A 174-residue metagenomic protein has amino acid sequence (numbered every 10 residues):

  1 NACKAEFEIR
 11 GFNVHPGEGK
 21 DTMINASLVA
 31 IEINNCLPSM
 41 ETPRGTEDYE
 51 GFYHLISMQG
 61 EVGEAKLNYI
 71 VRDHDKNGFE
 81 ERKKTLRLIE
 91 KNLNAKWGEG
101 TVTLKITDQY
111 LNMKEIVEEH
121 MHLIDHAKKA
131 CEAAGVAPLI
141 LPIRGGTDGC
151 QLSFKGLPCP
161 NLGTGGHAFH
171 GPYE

Functional and structural regions predicted by a protein language model:
N1-R87, K91, Q109: Midchain, well-structured core segments that form catalytic/ion-binding scaffolds
F7, A127, Q151-L152: Structural element of the ATP-grasp superfamily
E8-V14, A134, G166-F169: Glycine/charged-rich beta-loop-alpha catalytic/anionic-binding loops adjacent to active sites
G63, P138-E174: Zn-dependent metallopeptidase/amidohydrolase metal-coordination segment
R72-H74, L111-N112, A168-E174: Short beta-alpha connecting loops at secondary-structure transitions that line or flank enzyme active sites
A95-D108: Conserved short beta-strand edge segments in small beta-sheet-based binding/regulatory domains
N112-A130, K155: Short, low-order "capping/linker" segments at domain edges
